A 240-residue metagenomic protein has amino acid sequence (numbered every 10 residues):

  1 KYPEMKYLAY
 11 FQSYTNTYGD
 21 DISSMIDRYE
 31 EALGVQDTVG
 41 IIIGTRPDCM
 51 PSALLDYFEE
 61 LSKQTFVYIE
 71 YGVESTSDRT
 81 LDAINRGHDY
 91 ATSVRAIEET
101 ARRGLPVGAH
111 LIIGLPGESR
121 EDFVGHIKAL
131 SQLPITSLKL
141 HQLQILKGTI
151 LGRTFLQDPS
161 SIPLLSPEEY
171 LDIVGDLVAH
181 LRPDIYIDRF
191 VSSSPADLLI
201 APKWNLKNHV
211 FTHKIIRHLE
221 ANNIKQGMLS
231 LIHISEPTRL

Functional and structural regions predicted by a protein language model:
Y2, Y29-Q36, F58-F66, E98-R102: Acidic (Asp/Glu)-rich catalytic clusters
Y2-D20, Q36-M50, F66-S93, T136-H141: Core AdoMet radical
D20-E30, P51-S62, I84, F123: Distinct, well-ordered alpha-helical segments
M25, L54, S93, S119 (+3 more regions): Aromatic/hydrophobic pocket-lining residues that form the small-molecule binding cavity in soluble enzyme cores
A91-G108, L164-L181: Alpha-helix-loop-beta-strand connector modules within alpha/beta enzyme cores
I113-E118, S137-L164, Y186-N205: Flexible glycine/acidic-rich beta-alpha junction loops that bind and position SAM and/or redox cofactors in anaerobic
P116-S131: Catalytic cores of alpha/beta
I232-L240: Residue-level detector of conserved catalytic or cofactor/ligand-binding positions in enzyme active sites
